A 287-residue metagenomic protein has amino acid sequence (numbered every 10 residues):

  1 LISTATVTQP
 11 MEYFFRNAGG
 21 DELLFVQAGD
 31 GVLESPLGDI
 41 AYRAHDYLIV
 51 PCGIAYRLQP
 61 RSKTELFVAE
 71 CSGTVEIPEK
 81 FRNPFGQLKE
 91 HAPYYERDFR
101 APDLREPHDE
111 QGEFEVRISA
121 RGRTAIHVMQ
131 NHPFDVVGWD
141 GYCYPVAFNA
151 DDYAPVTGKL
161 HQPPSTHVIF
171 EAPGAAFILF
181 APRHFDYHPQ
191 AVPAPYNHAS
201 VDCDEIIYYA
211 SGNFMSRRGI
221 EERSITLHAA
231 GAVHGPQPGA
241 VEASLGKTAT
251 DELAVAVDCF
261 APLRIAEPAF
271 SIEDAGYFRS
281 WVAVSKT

Functional and structural regions predicted by a protein language model:
L1-T287: Jelly-roll (double-stranded beta-helix
